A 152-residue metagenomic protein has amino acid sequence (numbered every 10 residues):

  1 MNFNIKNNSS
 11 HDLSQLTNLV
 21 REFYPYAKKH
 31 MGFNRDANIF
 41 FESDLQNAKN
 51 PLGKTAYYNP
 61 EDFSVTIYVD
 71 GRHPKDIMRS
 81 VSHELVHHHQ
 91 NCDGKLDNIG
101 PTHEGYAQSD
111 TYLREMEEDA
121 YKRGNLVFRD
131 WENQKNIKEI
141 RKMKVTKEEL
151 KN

Functional and structural regions predicted by a protein language model:
M1, E61-V65: Short amphipathic alpha-helical segments
N2, K29-D36, G94-D97, W131-E139: Surface-exposed helix-capping loop/turn segments at secondary-structure junctions
K6-E61: Auxiliary, metal-adjacent structural segments of Zn-dependent hydrolase domains
L13-Y24, S82, L113-E117, Y121: A structural signal for well-ordered alpha-helical scaffolds and beta->alpha junctions
S64-V81: Short pre-active-site segment immediately N-terminal to the catalytic Zn-binding motif
K75-R79, N91-K122: Post-HEXXH active-site segment of zinc metalloproteases
S82-Q90: Short active-site segment of divalent metal-dependent hydrolases/proteases that encodes the spacing between
G124-N152: Long, well-structured alpha-helical subdomains associated with metal-dependent extracellular/ecto-lumenal hydrolases
